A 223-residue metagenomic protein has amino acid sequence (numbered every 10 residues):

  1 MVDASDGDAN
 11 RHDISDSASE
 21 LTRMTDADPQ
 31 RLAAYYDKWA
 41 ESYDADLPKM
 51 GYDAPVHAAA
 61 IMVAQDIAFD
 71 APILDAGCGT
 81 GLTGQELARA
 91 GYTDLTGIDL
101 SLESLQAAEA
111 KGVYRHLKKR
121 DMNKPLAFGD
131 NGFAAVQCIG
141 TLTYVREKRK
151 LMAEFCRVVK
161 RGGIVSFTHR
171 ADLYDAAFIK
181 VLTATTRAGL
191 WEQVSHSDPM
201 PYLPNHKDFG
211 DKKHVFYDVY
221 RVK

Functional and structural regions predicted by a protein language model:
M1-E41: N-terminal, positively charged/glycine-rich alpha-helical extensions of SAM-dependent methyltransferases
D44-A59: Conserved SAM-binding loop and adjacent beta-strand
L74-A76, T80-P125: Class I SAM-dependent methyltransferase SAM/SAH-binding core
K124-V136: A short acidic, Gly/Pro-enriched loop at the edge of an enzyme's catalytic core that lines a small-molecule cofactor
A134-K148: A short SAM/SAH-binding and catalytic strip from SAM-dependent methyltransferases
R149-R161: A short glycine-rich, Lys/Arg-flanked "PGG" loop and its adjoining helix->strand segment in the class I
G162-R170: Conserved beta-strand signature within the Rossmann-like core of class I S-adenosyl-L-methionine
L190-K223: Class I S-adenosyl-L-methionine
